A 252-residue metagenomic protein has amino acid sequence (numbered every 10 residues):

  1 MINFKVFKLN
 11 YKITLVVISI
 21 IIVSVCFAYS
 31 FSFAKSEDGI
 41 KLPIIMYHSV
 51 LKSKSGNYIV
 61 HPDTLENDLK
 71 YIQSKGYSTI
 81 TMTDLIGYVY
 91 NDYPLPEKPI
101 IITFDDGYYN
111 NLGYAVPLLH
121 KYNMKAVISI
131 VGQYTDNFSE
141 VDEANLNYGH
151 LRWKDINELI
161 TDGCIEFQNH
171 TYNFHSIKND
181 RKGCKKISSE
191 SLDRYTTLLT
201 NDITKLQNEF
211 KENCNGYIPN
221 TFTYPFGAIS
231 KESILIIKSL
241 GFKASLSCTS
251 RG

Functional and structural regions predicted by a protein language model:
N3-K8, I13-I100: N-terminal pre-catalytic segment of deacetylase/amide-hydrolase enzymes
I45-K52, K98-I100, H120-I229: Metal-dependent polysaccharide deacetylase catalytic core of the NodB/CE4 family, i.e., the active-site-bearing domain
L65, L112, L199, I203: Aromatic/hydrophobic pocket-lining residues that form the small-molecule binding cavity in soluble enzyme cores
D84, T103-Y108, K121-M124: Substrate-binding cleft of extracellular glycoside hydrolase catalytic domains
Y88, E97-P99, T103, G107-A115: Membrane-embedded segments
Y114-L118, E232-I236: A short acidic, amphipathic alpha-helical/loop segment
G149, F242-G252: Acidic, His- and aromatic-enriched active-site or binding-groove loops in soluble protein domains that engage sugars
